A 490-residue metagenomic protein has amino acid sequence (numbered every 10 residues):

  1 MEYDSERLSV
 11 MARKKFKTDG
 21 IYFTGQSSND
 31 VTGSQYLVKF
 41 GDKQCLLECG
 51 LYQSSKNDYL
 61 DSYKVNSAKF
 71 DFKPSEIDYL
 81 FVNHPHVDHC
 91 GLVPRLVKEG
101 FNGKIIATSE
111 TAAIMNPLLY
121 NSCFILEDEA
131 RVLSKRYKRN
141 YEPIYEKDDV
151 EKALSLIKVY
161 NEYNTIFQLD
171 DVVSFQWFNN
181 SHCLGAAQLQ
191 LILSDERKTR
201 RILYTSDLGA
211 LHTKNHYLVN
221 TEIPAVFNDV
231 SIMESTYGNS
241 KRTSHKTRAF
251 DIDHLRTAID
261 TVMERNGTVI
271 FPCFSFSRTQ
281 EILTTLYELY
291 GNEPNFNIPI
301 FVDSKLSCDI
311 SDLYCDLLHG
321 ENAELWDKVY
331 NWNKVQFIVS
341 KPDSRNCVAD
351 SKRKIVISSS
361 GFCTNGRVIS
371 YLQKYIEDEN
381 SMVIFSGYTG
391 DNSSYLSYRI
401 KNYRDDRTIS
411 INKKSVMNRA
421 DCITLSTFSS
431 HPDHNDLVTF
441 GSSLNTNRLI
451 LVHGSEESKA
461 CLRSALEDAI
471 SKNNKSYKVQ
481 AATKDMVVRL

Functional and structural regions predicted by a protein language model:
A12-F81, H86, C90, L96-E281 (+2 more regions): His/Asp/Glu-rich metal-coordinating catalytic cores of metallo-dependent phosphodiesterases/hydrolases acting on
V38-G41, I192-S194, V219-I223, T285-N292 (+5 more regions): Short, solvent-exposed amphipathic alpha-helical segments in soluble enzyme and RNA/protein-processing domains
S155-Y163, Q336-K341, A481: Short acidic-hydrophobic, aromatic-tinged amphipathic segments that line or gate anion-handling sites
L255-S394, Y398, I409-S410, V452: Hard-cation-handling environments
G366-L372, S429-L444: A short, acidic, amphipathic alpha-helical segment used as a generic capping/interface helix at domain edges
R407-T439: Generic long, charged, amphipathic alpha-helical segments
G441, N445-G454: Proline-aspartate-enriched helix->loop->beta-strand connector
S458-M486: Short acidic, glycine/proline-enriched helix-loop-strand junctions
